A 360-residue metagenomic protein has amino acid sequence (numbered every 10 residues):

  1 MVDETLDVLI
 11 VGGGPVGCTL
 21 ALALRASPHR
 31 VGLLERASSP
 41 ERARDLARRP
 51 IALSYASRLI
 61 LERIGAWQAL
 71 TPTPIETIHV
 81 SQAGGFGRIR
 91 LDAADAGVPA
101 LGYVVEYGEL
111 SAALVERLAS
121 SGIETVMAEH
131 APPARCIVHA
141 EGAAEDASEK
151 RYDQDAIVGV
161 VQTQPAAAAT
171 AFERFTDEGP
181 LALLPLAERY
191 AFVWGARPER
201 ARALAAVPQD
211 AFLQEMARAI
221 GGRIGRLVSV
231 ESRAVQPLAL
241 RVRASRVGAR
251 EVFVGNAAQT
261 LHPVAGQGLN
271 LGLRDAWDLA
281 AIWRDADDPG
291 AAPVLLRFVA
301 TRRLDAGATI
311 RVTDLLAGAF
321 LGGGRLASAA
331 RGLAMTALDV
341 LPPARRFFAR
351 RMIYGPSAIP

Functional and structural regions predicted by a protein language model:
V2-E4, L59-R63, P72-V160, Q164 (+2 more regions): Conserved N-terminal helical subregion
D7-L33: N-terminal Rossmann-like FAD-binding beta1-loop-alpha1 element of flavoenzymes
R25-A47: Glycine-rich FAD pyrophosphate-binding loop
R49-L70: N-terminal glycine-rich dinucleotide-binding loop that anchors FAD/FMN and/or NAD(P) in oxidoreductases
S121-T125, Q164, R174, S232-R241: Short gly/ser/thr-rich secondary-structure transition/capping motifs
C136-R233: Conserved FAD-binding catalytic core of PHBH/FMO-like flavoproteins
A203-G290: FAD/FMN-dependent oxidoreductases across multiple families
A281-P360: C-terminal helical "tail/cap" subdomain of flavin- and related membrane-associated enzymes
